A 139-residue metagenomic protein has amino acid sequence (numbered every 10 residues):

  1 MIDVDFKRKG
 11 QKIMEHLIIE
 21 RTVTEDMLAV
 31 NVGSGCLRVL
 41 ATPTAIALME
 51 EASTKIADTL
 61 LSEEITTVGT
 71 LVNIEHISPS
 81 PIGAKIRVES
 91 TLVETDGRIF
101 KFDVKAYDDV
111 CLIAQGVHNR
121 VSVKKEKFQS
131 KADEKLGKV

Functional and structural regions predicted by a protein language model:
V4-A41: Catalytic strand-loop segment that frames the active site of acyl-thioester-processing enzymes
E20-T24, E75, N119-V121: Generic structural detector for well-ordered beta-strands
T42-A47: Conserved N-terminal beta-strand and adjoining loop/helix that marks the start of the Nudix/MutT-like hydrolase domain
K55-R87: Hydrophobic beta-strand-centered segment that forms part of the acyl-chain substrate-binding groove
I74-D109: Hydrophobic beta-sheet segments that form the core/acyl-binding groove of ACP/CoA-dependent acyl-chain-processing
N119-V139: C-terminal output/interaction extensions
